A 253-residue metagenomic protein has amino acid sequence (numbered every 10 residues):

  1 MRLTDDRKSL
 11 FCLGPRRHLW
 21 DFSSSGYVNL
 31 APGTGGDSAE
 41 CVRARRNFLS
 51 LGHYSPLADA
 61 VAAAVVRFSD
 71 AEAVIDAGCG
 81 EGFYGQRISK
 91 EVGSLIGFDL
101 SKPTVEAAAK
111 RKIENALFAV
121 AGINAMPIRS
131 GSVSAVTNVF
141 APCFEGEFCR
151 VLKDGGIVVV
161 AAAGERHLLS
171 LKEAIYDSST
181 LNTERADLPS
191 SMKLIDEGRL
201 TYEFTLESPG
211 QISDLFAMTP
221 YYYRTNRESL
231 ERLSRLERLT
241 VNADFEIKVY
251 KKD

Functional and structural regions predicted by a protein language model:
M1-G36: N-terminal auxiliary segments of SAM/dcSAM-dependent transferases
G36-P56: Class I SAM-dependent methyltransferase Rossmann-like catalytic core, especially the SAM/SAH-binding loop
L51-D70: Conserved alpha-helix/loop element of class I SAM-dependent methyltransferases that forms part of the SAM/SAH-binding
A73-I75, E81-A125: Class I SAM-dependent methyltransferase SAM/SAH-binding core
N124-A135: A short acidic, Gly/Pro-enriched loop at the edge of an enzyme's catalytic core that lines a small-molecule cofactor
E145-I157: A short glycine-rich, Lys/Arg-flanked "PGG" loop and its adjoining helix->strand segment in the class I
G156-E165: Conserved beta-strand signature within the Rossmann-like core of class I S-adenosyl-L-methionine
L200-D253: Conserved Class I S-adenosyl-L-methionine
